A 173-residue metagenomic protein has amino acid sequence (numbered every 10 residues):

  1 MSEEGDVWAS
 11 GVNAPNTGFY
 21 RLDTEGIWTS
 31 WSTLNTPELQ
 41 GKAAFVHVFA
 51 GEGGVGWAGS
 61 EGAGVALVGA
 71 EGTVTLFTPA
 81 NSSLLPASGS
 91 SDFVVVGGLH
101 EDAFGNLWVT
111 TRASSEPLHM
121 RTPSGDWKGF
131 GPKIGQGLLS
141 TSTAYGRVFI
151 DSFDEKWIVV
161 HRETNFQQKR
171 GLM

Functional and structural regions predicted by a protein language model:
M1-M173: Carboxylate-rich, polar loop motifs that coordinate divalent cations or form catalytic acidic clusters
